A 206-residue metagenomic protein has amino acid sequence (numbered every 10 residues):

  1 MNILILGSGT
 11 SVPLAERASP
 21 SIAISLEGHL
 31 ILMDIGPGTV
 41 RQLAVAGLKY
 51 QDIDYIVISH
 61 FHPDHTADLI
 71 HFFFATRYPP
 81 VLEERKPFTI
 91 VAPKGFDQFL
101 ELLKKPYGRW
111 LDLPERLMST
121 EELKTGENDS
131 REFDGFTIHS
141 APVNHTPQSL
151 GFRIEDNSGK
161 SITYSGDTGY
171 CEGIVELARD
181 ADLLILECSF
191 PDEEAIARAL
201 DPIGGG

Functional and structural regions predicted by a protein language model:
M1-Y164, G169, I174-E176: Binuclear metal-dependent hydrolase catalytic cores
Y170-G206: Cap/insert and terminal regions of metallo-dependent hydrolase folds
